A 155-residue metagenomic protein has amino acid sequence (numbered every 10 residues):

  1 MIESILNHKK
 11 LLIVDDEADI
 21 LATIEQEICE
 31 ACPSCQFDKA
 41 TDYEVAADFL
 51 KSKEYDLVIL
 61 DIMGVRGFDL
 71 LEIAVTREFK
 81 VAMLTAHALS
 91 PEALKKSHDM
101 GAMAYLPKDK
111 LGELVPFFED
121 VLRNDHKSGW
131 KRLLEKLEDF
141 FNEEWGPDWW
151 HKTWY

Functional and structural regions predicted by a protein language model:
I2, N7-D19, I24-I28: Conserved acidic segment of CheY-like receiver
D15, I59-I62: Active-site residues of response regulator receiver
E25, D38-L57: Acidic, metal-coordinating helix/loop segments flanking the phosphotransfer/catalytic sites of two-component signaling
Q26-A31, F49, K96: Alpha-helical interaction/dimerization surfaces of two-component signaling modules
D42, M63-D69: Acidic catalytic/metal-coordinating carboxylates
I59, L71-A74, E78-E92: A short, hydrophobic beta-strand element within the central beta-sheet of small alpha/beta folds
D69, A88-P116, E135: Alpha4 helix (beta4-alpha4-beta5 surface) of REC/receiver domains from two-component response regulators
E113, F118-E119, R123-Y155: CheY-like receiver
